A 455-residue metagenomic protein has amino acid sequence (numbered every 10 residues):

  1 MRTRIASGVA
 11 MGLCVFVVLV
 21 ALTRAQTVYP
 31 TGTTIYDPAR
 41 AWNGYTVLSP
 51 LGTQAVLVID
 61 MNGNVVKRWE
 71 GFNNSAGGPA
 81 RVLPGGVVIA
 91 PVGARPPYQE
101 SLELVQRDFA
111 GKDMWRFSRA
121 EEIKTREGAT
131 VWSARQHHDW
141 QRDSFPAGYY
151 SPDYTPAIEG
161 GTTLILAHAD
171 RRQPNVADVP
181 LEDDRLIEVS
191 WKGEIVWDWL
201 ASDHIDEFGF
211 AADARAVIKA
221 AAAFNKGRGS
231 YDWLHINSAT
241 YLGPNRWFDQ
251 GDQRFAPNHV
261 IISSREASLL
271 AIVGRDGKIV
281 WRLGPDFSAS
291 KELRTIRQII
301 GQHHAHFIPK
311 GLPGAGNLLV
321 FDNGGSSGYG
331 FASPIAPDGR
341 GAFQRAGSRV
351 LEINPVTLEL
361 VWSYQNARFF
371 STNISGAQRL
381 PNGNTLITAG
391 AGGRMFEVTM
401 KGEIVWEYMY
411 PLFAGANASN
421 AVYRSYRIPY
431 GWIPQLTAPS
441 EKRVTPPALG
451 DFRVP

Functional and structural regions predicted by a protein language model:
M1-R4: Positively charged n-region of N-terminal signal peptides that target proteins for export
V9-A21: Bacterial N-terminal signal peptides
R24-P455: Histidine-/acidic-rich catalytic cores in large beta-rich domains
